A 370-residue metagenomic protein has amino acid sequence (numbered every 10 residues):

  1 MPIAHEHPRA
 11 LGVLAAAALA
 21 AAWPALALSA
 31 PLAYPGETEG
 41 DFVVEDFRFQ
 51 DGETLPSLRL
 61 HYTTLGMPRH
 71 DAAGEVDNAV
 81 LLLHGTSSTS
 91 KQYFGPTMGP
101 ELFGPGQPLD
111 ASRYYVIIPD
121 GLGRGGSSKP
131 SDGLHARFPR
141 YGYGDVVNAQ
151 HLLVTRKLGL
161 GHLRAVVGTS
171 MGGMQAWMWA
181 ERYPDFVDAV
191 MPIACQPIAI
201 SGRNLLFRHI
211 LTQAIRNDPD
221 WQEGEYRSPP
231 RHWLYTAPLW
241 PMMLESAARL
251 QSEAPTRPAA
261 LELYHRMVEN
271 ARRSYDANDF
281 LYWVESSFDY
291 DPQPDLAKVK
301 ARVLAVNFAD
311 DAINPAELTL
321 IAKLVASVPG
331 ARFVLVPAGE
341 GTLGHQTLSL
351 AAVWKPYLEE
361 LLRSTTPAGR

Functional and structural regions predicted by a protein language model:
A27-V80, S90-K91, P96, P367-R370: Catalytic-loop region of hydrolases
T63-D132: N-terminal cap/lid subdomain of alpha/beta-hydrolase-fold enzymes
G144-R164: Conserved acidic catalytic loop of the alpha/beta-hydrolase fold
H162-G202: Conserved hydrolase catalytic core segment
F186-N270: Alpha/beta-hydrolase-fold enzymes
V299, A305-N307: Short beta-strand/loop motif that positions the catalytic acidic residue of the alpha/beta-hydrolase fold
A312-T319: Conserved alpha/beta-hydrolase "acid-adjacent" motif
G330-R370: Catalytic active-site module of serine/aspartate enzymes centered on a nucleophile-bearing elbow/loop
